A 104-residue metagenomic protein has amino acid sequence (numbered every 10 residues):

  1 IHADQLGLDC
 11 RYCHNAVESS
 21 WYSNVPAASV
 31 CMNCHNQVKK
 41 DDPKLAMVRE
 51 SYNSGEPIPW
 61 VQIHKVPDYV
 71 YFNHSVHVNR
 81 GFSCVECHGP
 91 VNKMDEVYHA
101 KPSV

Functional and structural regions predicted by a protein language model:
I1-V104: Short sequence/structural segments immediately N-terminal
